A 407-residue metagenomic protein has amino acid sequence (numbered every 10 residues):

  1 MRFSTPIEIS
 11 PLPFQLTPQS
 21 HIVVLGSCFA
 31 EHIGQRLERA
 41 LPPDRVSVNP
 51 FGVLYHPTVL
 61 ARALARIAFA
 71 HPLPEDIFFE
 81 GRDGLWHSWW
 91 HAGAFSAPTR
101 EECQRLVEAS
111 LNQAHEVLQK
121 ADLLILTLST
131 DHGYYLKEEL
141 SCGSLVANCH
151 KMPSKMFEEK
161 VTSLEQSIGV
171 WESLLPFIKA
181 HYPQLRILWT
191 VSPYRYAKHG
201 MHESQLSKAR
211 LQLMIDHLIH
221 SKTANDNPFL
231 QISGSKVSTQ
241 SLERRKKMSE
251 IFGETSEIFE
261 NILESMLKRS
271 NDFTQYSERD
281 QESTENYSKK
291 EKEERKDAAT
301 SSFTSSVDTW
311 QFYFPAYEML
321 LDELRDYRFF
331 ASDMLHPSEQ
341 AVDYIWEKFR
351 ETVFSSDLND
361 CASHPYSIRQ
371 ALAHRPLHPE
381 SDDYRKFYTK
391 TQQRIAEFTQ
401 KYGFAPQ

Functional and structural regions predicted by a protein language model:
M1-E75, M214-H217: Serine-esterase "nucleophile elbow" of acetyl-processing enzymes
T5, D131, P176-Q205, P315 (+4 more regions): Active-site segments of SGNH/GDSL-like serine hydrolases that catalyze O-acetyl group transfer/hydrolysis on lipids
P6, F330-M334, D343-Q407: Conserved catalytic region of serine esterases and O-acyltransferases that act on ester linkages in lipids
H32, P43-L126, T130-Y135, M156: Conserved SGNH/GDSL esterase-like catalytic core that processes O-acyl groups on lipids and polysaccharides
S96-E101, R105, C149-G169, Y196-E203: Surface-exposed cleft-lining segments at the edges of enzyme active sites
S129-K155, R186-L188: A short mid-domain helix/strand-loop element embedded in enzyme catalytic domains that forms or borders the active-site
R186-L188, Q212-N227, D308-D326, A362-S363: Extracellular serine-dependent O-acyl
S235-E250, E254-E257, S270, Q275-E278 (+1 more regions): A cross-taxon signal for low-complexity, glycine/charged-rich
